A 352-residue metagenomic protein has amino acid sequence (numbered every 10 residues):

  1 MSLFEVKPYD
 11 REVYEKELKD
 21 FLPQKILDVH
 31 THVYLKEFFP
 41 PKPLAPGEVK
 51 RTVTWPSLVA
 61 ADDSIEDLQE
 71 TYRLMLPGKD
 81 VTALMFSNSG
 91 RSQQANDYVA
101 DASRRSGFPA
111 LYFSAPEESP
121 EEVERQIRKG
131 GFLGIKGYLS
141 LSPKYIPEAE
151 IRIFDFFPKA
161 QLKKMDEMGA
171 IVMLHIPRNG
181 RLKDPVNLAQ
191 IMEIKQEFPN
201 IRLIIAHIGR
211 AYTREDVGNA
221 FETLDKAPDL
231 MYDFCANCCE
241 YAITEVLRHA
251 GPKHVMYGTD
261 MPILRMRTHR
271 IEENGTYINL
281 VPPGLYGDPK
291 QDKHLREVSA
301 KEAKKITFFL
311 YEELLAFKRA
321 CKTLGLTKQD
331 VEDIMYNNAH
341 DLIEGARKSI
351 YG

Functional and structural regions predicted by a protein language model:
M1-S87: An N-terminally biased module of ancient metal coordination in phosphate/nucleic-acid-related enzymes
S2-E12, I208-G352: H/E-rich (His + Asp/Glu) clusters that bind or coordinate divalent metals
S2-Y9, G90-G180, K226, L230 (+1 more regions): Active-site gating/metal-coordination segments in enzymes
L27-T31, T82-F86, P109-F113, L133-G137 (+4 more regions): Hydrophobic faces of well-ordered beta-strands that scaffold small-molecule active sites in alpha/beta enzyme cores
H30, V99, Q126, I135 (+6 more regions): Conserved, mostly hydrophobic/aromatic
H32-E37, G90-Q93, E117-S119, L141-K144 (+4 more regions): Active-site environment of divalent metal-dependent phosphoester hydrolases
A149-A160, D184-M192, V217-G218: Charged helix-capping and loop-helix junction motifs
Q161-L162, N179-K195, A206-R210: Active-site cradle of extracellular carbohydrate-active enzymes
